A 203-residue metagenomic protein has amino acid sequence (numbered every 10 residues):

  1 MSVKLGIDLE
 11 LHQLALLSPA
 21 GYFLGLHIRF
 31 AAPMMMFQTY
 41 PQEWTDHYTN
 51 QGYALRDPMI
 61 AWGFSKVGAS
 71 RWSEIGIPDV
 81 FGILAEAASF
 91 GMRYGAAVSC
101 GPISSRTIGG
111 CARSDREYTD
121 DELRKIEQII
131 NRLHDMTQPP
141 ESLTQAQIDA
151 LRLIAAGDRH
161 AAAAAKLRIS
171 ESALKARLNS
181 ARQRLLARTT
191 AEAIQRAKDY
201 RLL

Functional and structural regions predicted by a protein language model:
M1-L9, A15-L17, S114-A162: Juxtadomain coupling helices with adjacent low-complexity linkers
Q13-F90: Structured interaction and signal-relay segments at domain junctions
Y94-C100: Short hydrophobic beta-strand micro-motif common in sensory/regulatory domains
G101-R113: Sensory-domain boundary capping and coupling elements
R159-E192: Recognition helix of helix-turn-helix DNA-binding domains
T190-Y200: Short, basic, alpha-helical segments at the C-terminal edge of helix-turn-helix-like DNA-binding modules
